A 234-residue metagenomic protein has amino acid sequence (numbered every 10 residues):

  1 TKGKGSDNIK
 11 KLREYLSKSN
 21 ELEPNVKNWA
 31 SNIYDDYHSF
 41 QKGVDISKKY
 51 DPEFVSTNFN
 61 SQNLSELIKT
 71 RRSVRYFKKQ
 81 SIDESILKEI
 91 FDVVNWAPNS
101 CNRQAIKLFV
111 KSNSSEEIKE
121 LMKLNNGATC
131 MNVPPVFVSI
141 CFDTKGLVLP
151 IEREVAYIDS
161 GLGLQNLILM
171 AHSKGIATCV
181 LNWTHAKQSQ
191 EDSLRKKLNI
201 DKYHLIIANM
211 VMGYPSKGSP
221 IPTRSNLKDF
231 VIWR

Functional and structural regions predicted by a protein language model:
T1-R234: Acidic, surface-exposed loops and disordered segments
